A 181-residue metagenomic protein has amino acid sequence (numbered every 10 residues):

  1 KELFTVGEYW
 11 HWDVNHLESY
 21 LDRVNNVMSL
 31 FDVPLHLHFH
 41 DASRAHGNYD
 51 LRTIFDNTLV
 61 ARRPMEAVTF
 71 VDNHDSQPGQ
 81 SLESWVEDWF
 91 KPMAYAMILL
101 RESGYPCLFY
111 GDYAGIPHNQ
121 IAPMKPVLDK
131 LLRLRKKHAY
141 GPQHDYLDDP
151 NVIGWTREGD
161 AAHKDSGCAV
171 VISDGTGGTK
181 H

Functional and structural regions predicted by a protein language model:
K1-H181: Active-site-proximal helices and loops of the catalytic beta/alpha 8
